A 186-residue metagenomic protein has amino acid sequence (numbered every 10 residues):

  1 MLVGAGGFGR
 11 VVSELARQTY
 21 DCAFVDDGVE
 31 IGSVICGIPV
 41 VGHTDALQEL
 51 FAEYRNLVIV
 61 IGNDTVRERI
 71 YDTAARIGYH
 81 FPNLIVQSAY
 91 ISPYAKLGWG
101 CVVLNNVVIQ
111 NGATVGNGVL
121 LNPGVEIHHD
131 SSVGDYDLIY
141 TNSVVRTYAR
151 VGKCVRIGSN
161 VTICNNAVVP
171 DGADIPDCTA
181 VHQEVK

Functional and structural regions predicted by a protein language model:
M1-T44, Q48-E49: Hydrophobic, well-ordered beta-alpha structural blocks that scaffold small-molecule cofactor pockets
G4, V58-G62, N111, N165: Small/polar loops that bind or transfer phosphate-bearing groups
G7, T65-V66, K96: Short alpha-helical
S13-A16, R69-T73, V115: Short amphipathic alpha-helical segments
R17, A52, G134: Short conserved AdoMet
T19-D21, G37, Y54, G78 (+4 more regions): A generic structural signal for alpha->beta connector loops
I31-Y90: Phosphate-bearing ligand-interacting subdomains that bind or position ATP/ADP/UDP/GDP/NAD(P) or nucleotide-linked
N83-K186: Structural signal for interior beta-strand "rungs" in well-ordered beta-sheet cores of soluble enzyme domains
